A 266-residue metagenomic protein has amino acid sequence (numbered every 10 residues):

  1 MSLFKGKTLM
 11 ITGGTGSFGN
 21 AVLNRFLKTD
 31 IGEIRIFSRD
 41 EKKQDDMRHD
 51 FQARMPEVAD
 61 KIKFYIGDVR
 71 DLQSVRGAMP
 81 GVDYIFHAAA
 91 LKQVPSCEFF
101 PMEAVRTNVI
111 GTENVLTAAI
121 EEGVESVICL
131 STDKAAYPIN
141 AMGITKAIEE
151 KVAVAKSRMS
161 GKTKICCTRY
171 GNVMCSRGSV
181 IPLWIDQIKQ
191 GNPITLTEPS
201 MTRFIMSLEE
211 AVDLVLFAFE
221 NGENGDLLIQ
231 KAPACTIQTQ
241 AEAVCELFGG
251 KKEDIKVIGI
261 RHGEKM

Functional and structural regions predicted by a protein language model:
K7-T29: N-terminal Rossmann NAD(P)H-binding glycine-rich loop of SDR-like oxidoreductase domains
D30-D46: Conserved glycine-rich Rossmann-like NAD(P)H-binding loop of the short-chain dehydrogenase/reductase
S38, Y65-I66, R106, E198 (+1 more regions): Conserved residues in the N-terminal Rossmann fold of short-chain dehydrogenase/reductase
K63-Y84: Conserved Rossmann-fold cofactor-binding substructure of NAD(P)-dependent oxidoreductases
Y84-H87, L91-K151, A155, I165: Conserved Rossmann-fold NAD(P)-dependent oxidoreductase catalytic core, especially the SDR/UDP-sugar
N114, C175-L183, T197-F217, C235-V244: Substrate-positioning beta->alpha
S126, V152-T202, D226-L227, E253-I258: Conserved beta-loop-beta element that borders a ligand/cofactor-binding pocket
N221-M266: Mid/C-terminal beta-alpha module of Rossmann-like enzyme folds, strongest in SDR-family dehydrogenases/epimerases
